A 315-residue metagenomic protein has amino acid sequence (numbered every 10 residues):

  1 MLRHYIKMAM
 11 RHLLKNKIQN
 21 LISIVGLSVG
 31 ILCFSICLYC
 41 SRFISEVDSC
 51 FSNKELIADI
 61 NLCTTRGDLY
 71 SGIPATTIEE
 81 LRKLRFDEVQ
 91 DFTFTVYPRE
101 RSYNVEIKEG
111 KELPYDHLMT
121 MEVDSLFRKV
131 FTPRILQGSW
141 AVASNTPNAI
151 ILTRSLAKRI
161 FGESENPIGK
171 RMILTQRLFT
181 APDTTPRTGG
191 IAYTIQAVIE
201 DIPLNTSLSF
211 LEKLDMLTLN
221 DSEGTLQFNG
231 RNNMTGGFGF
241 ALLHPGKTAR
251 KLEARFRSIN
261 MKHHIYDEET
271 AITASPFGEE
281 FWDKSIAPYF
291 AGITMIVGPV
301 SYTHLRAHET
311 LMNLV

Functional and structural regions predicted by a protein language model:
M1-I31, H304: N-terminal Sec/SRP start-transfer signal
L27-S41, G298-Y302: Hydrophobic alpha-helical segments of integral membrane proteins
F34, L38-I160, S164-N166, T175-T184 (+4 more regions): Structured, solvent-exposed hinge/loop segments at the ends of secondary-structure elements
E109, D124-Q137, L152-P288: Mid-to-C-terminal secondary-structure elements that act as membrane-proximal/extracytoplasmic interface segments
K284-S301: N-terminal membrane-entry
T303-T310: Conserved small/polar residues in nucleotide/adenosyl-binding loops
